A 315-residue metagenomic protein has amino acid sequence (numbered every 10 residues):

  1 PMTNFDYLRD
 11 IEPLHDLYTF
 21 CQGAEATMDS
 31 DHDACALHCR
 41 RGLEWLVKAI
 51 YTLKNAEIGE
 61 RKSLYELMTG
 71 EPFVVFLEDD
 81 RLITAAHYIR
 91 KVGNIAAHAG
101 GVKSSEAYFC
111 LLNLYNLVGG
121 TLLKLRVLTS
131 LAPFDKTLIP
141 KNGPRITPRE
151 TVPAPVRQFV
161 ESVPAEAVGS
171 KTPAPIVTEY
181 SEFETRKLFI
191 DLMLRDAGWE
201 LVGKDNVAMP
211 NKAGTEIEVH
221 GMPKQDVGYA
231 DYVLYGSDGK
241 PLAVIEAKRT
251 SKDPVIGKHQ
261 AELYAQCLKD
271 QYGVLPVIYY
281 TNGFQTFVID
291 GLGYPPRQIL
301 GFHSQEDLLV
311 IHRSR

Functional and structural regions predicted by a protein language model:
P1-P155: Amphipathic alpha-helical interface elements
L123-R315: ATP-dependent helicase/translocase motor core
